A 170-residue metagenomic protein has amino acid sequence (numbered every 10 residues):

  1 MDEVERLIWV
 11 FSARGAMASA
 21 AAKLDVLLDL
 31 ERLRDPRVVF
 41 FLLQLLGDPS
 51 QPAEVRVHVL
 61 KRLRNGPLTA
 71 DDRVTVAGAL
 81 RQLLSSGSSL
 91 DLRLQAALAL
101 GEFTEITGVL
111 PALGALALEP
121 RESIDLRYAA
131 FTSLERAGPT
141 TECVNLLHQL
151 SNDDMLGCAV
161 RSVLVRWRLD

Functional and structural regions predicted by a protein language model:
M1-R14, D35-G47, T69-S85, T104-L118 (+2 more regions): Amphipathic alpha-helical scaffolding segments comprising HEAT/armadillo-like alpha-solenoid repeats
A13, D25-L33: Alpha-helical segment of the N-proximal tetratricopeptide repeat
A16-A21, P36, Q51-E54, S89-D91 (+2 more regions): Alpha-helix N-cap/helix-start positions at coil->helix boundaries
K23-V26, R56-V59, A96, R127-A130 (+1 more regions): Conserved hydrophobic register position within alpha-solenoid helical repeats
L28-E31, G47, K61-N65, G101-E102 (+2 more regions): Structural signature of alpha-helical solenoid repeat scaffolds
A53-P67, D125, A129, A137 (+1 more regions): Long amphipathic alpha-helical scaffold regions
L80, L84, D91-L98: Eukaryote-skewed repeat-based solenoidal scaffolds used as protein-protein interaction platforms, primarily
E122-A159, L169-D170: Extended alpha-helical scaffolding segments
